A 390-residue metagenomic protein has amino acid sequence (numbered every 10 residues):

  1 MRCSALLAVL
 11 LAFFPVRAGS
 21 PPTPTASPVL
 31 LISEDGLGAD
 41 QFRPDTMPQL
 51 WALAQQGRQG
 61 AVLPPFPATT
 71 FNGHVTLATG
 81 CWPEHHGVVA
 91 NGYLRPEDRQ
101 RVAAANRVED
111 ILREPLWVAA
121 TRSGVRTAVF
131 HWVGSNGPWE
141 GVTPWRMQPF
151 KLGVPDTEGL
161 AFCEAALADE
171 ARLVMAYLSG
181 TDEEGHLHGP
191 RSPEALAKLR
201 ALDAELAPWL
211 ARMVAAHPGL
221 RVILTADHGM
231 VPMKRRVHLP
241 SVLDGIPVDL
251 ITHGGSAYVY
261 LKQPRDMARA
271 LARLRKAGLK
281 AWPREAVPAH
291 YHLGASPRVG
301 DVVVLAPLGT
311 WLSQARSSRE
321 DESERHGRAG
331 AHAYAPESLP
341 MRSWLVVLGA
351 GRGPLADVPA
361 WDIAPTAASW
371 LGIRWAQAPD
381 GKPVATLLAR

Functional and structural regions predicted by a protein language model:
S4-F13: Bacterial N-terminal signal peptides
A18-S20, A26, R122: Boundary at the C-terminal end of the N-terminal hydrophobic targeting segment
V29-S33, G60-L63, T76-A78, R126-H131 (+7 more regions): Structural recognition of the beta-strand scaffold that forms the well-ordered cores of secreted hydrolase catalytic
L30-L31, Q49, A201-P240, V304 (+1 more regions): Metal-dependent active-site segment of extracytoplasmic phospho-/sulfohydrolases and closely related
D40-H85: Short, structured active-site-proximal loop/turn typified by the sulfatase FGly-forming signature C/S-X-P-X-R
W82-P190, G278, A364: His/Asp/Glu-rich, glycine-adjacent segments that coordinate divalent cations and/or stabilize oxyanion chemistry on
P96, T252-T366, W370: Active-site neighborhoods of enzymes that stabilize oxyanions during catalysis
V154-D169, V174, T181-V222, A272 (+2 more regions): A long, amphipathic alpha-helix that forms part of the scaffold/cap immediately adjacent to metal-dependent active
